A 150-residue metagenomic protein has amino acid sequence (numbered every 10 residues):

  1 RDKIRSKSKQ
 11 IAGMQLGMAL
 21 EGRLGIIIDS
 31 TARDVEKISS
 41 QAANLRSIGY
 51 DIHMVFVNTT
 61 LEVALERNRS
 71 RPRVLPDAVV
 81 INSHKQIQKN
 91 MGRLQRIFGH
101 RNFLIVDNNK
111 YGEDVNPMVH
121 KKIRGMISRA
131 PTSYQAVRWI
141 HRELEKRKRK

Functional and structural regions predicted by a protein language model:
R1-R46: Conserved nucleotide-sensing/catalytic segment adjacent to the nucleotide-binding pocket in NTP-handling enzymes
D2, M54, S70: Short, flexible active-site loop motifs that bind/organize anionic cofactors or intermediates
L20, I27-I28, M54-T59, L65 (+1 more regions): Generic hydrophobic secondary-structure signal
I26, I52, R101-F103: Hydrophobic anchor at the start of a short beta-strand that flanks the dinucleotide cofactor-binding loop
R33, R46-R67: Conserved phosphate-donor/acceptor-positioning beta-strand/loop module used by diverse small-molecule
L61-K150: Conserved GTP-binding G-domain of TRAFAC-class P-loop NTPases and closely related GTPase folds
